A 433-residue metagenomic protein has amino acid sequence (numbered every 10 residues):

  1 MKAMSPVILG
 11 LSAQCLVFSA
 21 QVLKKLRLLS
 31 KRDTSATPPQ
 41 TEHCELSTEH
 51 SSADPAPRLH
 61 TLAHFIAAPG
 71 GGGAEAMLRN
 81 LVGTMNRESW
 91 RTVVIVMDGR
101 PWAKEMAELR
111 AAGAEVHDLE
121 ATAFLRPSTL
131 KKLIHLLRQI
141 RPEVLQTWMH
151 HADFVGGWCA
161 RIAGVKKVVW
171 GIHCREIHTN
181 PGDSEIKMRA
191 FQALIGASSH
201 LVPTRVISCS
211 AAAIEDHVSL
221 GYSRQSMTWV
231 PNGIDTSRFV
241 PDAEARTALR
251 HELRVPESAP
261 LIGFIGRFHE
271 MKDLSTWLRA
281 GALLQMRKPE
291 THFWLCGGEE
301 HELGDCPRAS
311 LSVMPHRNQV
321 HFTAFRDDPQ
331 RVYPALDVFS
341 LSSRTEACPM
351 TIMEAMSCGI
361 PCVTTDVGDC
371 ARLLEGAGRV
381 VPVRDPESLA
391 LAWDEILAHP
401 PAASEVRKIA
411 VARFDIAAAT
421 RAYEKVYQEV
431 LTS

Functional and structural regions predicted by a protein language model:
H64-L125, H301-E302: N-terminal strand-loop element at the rim of the active site of nucleotide-sugar-dependent glycosyltransferases
G72-G83, P260, F264-L283, D305 (+1 more regions): A conserved mid-protein helix/loop that constitutes part of the nucleotide-sugar donor-binding site
I95, I352, P361-T364: Short hydrophobic beta-strand element within catalytic cores of glycosyltransferases and related nucleotide-activated
L201-T228, I234-R238: A short, active-site helix/loop in glycosyltransferases that binds the activated sugar's phosphate group
H251, P401-I416, A422: A short, well-ordered alpha-helix in the C-terminal region of glycosyltransferases
D305-A324: Nucleotide-activated donor-binding/catalytic signature segment of Leloir-type glycosyltransferases, i.e., the conserved
F325, R344: Aromatic "clamp/platform" in nucleotide-sugar-dependent glycosyltransferases that forms part of the donor/acceptor
G376-P386, E395-P400: Conserved acidic donor-binding segment of nucleotide-sugar-dependent glycosyltransferases
